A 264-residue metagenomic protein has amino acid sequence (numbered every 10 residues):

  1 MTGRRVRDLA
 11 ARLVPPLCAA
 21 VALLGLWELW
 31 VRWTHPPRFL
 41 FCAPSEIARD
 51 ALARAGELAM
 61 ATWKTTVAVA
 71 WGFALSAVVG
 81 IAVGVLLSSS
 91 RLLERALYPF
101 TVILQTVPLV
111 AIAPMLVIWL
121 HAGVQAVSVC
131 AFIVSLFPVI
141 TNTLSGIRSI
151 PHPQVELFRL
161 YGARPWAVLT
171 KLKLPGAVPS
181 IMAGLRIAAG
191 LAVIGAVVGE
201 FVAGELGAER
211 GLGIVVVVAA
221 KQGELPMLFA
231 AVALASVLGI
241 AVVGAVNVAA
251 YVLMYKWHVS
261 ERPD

Functional and structural regions predicted by a protein language model:
M1-V31: N-terminal signal-anchor/first transmembrane alpha helix
G3-V6, R32-A77, V218: Periplasmic/extracellular loop-to-transmembrane helix junction in inner-membrane transport proteins
W71-T101: Transmembrane-helix boundary motif in ABC transporter permease subunits
R91, R148, P179, F229-D264: C-terminal transmembrane helix and the adjacent membrane-cytosol boundary/short C-terminal tail of inner/organellar
V102-P138, S145-G146: Generic hydrophobic transmembrane alpha-helix motif, especially the helices
I118-W119, I147, G195-F229, L234 (+1 more regions): Glycine-rich helix-loop "coupling/hinge" segments at transmembrane-helix boundaries in multipass transporters
V129-I133, W166-G199, V242, V246: Transmembrane alpha-helices
V139-G184, L212, V216: Short cytoplasmic-facing helical segments at TM-TM junctions of multi-pass membrane proteins
